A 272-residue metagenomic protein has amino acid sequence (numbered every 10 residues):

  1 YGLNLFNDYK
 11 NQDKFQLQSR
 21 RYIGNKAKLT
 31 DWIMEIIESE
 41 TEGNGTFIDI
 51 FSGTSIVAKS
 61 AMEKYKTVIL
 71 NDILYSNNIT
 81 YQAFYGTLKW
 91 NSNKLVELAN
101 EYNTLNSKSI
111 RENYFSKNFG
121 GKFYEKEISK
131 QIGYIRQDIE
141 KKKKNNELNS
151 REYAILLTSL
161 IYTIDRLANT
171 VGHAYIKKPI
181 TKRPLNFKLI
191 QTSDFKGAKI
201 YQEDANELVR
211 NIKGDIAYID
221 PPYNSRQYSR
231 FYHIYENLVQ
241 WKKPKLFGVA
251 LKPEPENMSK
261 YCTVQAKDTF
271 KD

Functional and structural regions predicted by a protein language model:
Y1-T46, I50, I56-E63, T87: S-adenosyl-L-methionine
I33, F47-A61, L70-L74, G214-F231: Conserved proline-anchored active-site loop of SAM-dependent methyltransferases that bridges a beta-strand
E40-G43, N145, N211-D215: Glycine-rich phosphate-binding loop signature in dinucleotide/nucleotide-binding domains
T67-I69, I73-T192, S225, S229-K271: Class I S-adenosyl-L-methionine-dependent methyltransferase module
I69, K199-Y201: General small-molecule cofactor/ligand-binding pocket signal
Q191-K199: A short helix-to-beta-strand connector/capping loop
Q202-E207: Conserved SAM/SAH-binding loop
